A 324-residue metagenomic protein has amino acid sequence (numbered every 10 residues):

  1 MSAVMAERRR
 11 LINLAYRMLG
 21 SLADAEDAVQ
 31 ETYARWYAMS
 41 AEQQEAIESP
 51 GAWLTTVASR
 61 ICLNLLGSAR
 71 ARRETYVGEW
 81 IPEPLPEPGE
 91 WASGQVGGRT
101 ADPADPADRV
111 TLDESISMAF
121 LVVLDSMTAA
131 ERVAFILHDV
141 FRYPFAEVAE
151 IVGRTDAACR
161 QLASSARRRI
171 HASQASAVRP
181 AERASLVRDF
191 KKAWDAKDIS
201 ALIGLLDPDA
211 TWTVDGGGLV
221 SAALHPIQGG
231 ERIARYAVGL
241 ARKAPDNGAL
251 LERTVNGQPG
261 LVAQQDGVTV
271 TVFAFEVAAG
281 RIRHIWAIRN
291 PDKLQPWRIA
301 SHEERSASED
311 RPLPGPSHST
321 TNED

Functional and structural regions predicted by a protein language model:
S2-K192, D198-A201, L205: Active-site-adjacent scaffolding segments
F190-A196, A201, R281, L313-P314 (+1 more regions): N-terminal regulatory/sensing modules of transcriptional regulators
A193, K243, A263-G267: Short loop/turn motifs at secondary-structure junctions and domain boundaries
P208-L250: A solvent-exposed, acidic/Ser-Thr-rich amphipathic alpha-helical stretch
E252-R253, A263: Short acidic-hydrophobic surface loop/beta-edge motif
Q258-I282, W286-R289: Exposed beta-sheet edge and beta->alpha loop/turn motif
I288-D324: Low-complexity, intrinsically disordered terminal/linker segments enriched in charged and Gly/Pro repeats
